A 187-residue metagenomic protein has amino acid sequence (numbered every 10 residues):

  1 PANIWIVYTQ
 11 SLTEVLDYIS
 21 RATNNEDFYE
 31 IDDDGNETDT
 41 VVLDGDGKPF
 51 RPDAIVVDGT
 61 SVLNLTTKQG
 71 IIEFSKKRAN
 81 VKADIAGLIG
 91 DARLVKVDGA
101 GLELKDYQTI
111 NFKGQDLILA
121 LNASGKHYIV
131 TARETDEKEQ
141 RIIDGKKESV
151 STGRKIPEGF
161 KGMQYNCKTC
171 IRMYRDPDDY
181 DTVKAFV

Functional and structural regions predicted by a protein language model:
P1-F112: Conserved inter-motif catalytic segment of the P-loop NTP-binding fold
F112, L119-V187: Phosphate-binding/switch region of NTP-binding enzymes
